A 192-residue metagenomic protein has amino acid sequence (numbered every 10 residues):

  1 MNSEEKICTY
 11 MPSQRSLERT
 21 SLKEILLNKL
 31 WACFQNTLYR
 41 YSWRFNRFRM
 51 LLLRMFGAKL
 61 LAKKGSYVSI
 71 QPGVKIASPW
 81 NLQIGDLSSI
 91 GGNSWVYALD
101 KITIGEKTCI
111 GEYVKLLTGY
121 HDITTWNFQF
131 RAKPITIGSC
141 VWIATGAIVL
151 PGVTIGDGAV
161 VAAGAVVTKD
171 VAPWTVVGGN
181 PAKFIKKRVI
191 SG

Functional and structural regions predicted by a protein language model:
M1-L60, K107, C140, G158 (+1 more regions): Terminal amphipathic alpha-helical/low-complexity segments used for targeting or macromolecular assembly
R19-L26, D122-R131, A159, W174: A short, terminal or domain-edge coil/loop segment
S42, L51, Q71-I84, S89-T154 (+2 more regions): Flexible, glycine/small-residue-enriched loop-and-beta-strand segment within the central core of proteins
L60-A62, I135-T136: Surface-exposed loop/turn motifs in large extracellular/passenger domains
G65-I70: Short juxtamembrane and helix-loop transition motifs at transmembrane-helix boundaries in membrane proteins
T145-K169: Beta-rich strand-turn-strand
P173, G178-P181: Acidic, glycine-centered active-site loop in nucleotide-sugar glycosyltransferases
